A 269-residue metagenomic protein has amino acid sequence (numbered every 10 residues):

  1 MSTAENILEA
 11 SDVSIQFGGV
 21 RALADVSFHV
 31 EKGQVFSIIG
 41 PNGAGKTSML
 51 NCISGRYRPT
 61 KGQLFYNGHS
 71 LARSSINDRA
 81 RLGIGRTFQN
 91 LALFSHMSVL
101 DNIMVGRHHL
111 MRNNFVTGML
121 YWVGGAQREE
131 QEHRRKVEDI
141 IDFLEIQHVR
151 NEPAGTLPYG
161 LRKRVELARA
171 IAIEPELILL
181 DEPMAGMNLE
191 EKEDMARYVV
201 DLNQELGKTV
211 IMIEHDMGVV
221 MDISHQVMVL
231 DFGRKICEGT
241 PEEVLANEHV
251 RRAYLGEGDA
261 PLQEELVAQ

Functional and structural regions predicted by a protein language model:
S2-Q269: Glycine-rich phosphate-binding loops of nucleotide-dependent enzymes
